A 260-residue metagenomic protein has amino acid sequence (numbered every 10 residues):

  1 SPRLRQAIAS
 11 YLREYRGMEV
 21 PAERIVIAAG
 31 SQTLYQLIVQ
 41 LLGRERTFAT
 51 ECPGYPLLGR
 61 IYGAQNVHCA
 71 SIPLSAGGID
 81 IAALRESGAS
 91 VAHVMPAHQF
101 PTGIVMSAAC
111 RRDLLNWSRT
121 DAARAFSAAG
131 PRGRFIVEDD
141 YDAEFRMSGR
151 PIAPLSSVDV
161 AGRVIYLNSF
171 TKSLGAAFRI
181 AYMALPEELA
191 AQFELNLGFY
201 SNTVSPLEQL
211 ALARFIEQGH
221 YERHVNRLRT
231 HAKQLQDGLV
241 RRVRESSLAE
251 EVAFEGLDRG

Functional and structural regions predicted by a protein language model:
S1-G133, E144-A161, I165, A232: Conserved core of the PLP fold type I
G17, S156-S157, S201, A253-E255: Short secondary-structure boundary/capping segments
G54, R229-V240, E251-G260: Conserved glycine-rich beta-strand-loop-beta hairpin in the small C-terminal domain of fold type I
D139-D140: Walker B catalytic acidic pair
V160-T230: Conserved core segment of the aminotransferase class I/II
E217-Y221, R244, L248-E255: Inter-domain helical "communication" segments and dimerization helices that couple sensory or membrane-embedded modules
